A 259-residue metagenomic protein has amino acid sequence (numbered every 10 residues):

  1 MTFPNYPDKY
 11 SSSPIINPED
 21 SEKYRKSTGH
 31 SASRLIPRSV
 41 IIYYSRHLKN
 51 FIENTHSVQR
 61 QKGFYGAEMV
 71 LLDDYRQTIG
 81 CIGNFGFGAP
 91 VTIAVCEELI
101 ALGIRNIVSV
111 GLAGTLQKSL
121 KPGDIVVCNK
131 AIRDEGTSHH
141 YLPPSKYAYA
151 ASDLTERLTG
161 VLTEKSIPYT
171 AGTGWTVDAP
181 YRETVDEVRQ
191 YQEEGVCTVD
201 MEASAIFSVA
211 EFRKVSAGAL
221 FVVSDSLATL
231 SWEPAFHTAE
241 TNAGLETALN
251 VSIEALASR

Functional and structural regions predicted by a protein language model:
M1-E156: Metabolite-binding pocket within alpha/beta catalytic cores that recognizes anionic/polar moieties
Q59-G63, S166-G172, R259: Flexible, glycine/charged-enriched surface loops at secondary-structure junctions
R105-N106, C197, S216: Short acidic/polar active-site loop segments enriched in Thr and Asp
S145-E194: Active-site rim beta-loop-alpha module in soluble metabolic enzymes
R157-K165, V209, V251-R259: Generic non-transmembrane alpha-helical segments
S204-E240: Zn-dependent metallopeptidase/amidohydrolase metal-coordination segment
L227-R259: His/Asp/Glu-rich mid-to-C-terminal helical/loop segments that flank catalytic regions of hydrolases
